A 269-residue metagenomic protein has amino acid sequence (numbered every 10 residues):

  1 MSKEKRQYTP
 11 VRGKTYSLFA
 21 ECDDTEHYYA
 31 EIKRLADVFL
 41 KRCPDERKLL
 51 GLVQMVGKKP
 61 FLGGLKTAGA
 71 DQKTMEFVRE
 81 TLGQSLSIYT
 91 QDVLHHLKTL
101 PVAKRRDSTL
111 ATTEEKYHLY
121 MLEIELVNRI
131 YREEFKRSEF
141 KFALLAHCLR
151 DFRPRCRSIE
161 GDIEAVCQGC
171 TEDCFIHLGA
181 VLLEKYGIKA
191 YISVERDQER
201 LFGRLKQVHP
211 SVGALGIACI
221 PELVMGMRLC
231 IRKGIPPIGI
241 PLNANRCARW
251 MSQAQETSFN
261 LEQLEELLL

Functional and structural regions predicted by a protein language model:
S2-L149: Electropositive, gly/pro-rich neighborhoods at or near active sites that engage anionic ligands
L122, L145-A146, Y191-D197, L215-I220: Short His-Asn-centered micro-motif
F135-K189: Redox- and metal-dependent alpha/beta enzyme cores, enriched for Fe-S-associated oxidoreductases and cofactor-handling
R155-C156, G203-R204, G226-M227, W250: Short, well-ordered secondary-structure micro-motifs
R157-I163, K206-V208, C230-G234: Short, solvent-exposed amphipathic alpha-helical segments in soluble enzyme and RNA/protein-processing domains
L183-I188, L205-G213: Short, surface-exposed connector motifs at secondary-structure boundaries
R196-Q207, E222-V224: A short, acidic, amphipathic alpha-helical segment used as a generic capping/interface helix at domain edges
I217-L269: C-terminal functional extensions of proteins
